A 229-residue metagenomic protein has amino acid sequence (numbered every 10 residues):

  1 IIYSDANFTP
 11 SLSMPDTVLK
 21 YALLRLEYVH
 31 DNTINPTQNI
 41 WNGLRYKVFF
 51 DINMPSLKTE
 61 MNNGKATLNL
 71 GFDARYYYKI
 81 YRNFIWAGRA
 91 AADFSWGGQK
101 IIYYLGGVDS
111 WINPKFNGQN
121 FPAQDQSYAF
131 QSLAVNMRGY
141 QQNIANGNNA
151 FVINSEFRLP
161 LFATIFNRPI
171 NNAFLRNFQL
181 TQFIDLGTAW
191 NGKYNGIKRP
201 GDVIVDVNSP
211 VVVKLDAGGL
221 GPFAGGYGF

Functional and structural regions predicted by a protein language model:
Y3-F174, Q182, W190-G192, R199 (+1 more regions): C-terminal outer-membrane beta-barrel translocator/porin domains of Gram-negative envelope proteins and their
D185: Short basic (Lys/Arg) and small-residue
A224-F229: Short glycine-rich, acidic/polar surface loops and turns
